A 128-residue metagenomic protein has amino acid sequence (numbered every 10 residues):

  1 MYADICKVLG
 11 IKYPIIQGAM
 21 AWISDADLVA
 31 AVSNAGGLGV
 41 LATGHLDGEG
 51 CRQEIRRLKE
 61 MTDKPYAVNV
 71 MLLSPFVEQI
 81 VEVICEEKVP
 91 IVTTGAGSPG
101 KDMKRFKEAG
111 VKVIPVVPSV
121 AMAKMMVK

Functional and structural regions predicted by a protein language model:
M1-K128: Active-site entrance/lid segments in N-terminal catalytic domains of soluble metabolic enzymes
